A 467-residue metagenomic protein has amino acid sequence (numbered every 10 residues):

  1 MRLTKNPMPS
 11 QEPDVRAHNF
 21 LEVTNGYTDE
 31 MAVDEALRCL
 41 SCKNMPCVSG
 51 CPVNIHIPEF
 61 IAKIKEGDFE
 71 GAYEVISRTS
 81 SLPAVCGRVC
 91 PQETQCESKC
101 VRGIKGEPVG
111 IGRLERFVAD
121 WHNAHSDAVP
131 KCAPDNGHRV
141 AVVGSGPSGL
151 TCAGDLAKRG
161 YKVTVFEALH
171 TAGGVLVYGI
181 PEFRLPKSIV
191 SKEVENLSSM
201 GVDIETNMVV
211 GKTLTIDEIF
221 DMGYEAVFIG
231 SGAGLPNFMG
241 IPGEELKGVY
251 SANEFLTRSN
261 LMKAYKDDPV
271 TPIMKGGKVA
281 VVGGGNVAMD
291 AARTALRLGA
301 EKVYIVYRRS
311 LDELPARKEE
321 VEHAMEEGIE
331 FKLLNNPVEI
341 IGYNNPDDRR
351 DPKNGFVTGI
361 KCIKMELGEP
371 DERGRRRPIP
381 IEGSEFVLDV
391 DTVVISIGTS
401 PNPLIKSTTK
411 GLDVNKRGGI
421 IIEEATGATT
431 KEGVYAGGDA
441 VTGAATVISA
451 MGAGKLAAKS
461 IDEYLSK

Functional and structural regions predicted by a protein language model:
S49, V53-C132, S198, T206 (+1 more regions): Glycine/serine-rich phosphate-binding loop and adjoining beta1-alpha1 elements at the start of nucleotide-handling
G71, P134, R139-V143, S191-I241 (+4 more regions): Feature captures the FAD/FMN-dependent oxidoreductase FAD-binding
S81, G146-P147, T171, G285-V287 (+1 more regions): Residue-level detector of alpha-helix initiation sites
F117-P134, K192-K212, P236-L298, N415-A425 (+1 more regions): Glycine-rich dinucleotide-binding loop and its adjacent helix/turn
H138-T164, A288-L296: N-terminal Rossmann-like FAD-binding beta1-loop-alpha1 element of flavoenzymes
V165, L169-I204, A292-E339: Rossmann-like dinucleotide-binding cores of NAD(P)H-dependent redox enzymes
E245-G276, D371-A444: FAD-site-proximal beta/loop scaffold in flavoenzymes
A440-S466: A conserved FAD-binding loop/helix module that cradles the flavin
